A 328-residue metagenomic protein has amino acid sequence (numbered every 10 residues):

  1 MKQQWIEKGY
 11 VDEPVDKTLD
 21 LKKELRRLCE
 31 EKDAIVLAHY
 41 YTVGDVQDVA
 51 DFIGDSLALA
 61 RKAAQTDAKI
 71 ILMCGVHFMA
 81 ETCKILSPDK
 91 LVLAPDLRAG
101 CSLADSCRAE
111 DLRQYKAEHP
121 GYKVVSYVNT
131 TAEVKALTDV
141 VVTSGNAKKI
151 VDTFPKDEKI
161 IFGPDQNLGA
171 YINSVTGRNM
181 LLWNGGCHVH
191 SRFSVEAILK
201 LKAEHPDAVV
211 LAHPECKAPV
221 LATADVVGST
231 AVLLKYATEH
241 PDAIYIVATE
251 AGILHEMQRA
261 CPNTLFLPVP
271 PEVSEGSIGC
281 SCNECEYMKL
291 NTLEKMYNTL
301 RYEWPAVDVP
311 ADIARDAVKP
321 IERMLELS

Functional and structural regions predicted by a protein language model:
M1-V247, L254, R259-S328: Active-site loop-to-helix "anion-binding N-cap" substructures in soluble metabolic enzymes
